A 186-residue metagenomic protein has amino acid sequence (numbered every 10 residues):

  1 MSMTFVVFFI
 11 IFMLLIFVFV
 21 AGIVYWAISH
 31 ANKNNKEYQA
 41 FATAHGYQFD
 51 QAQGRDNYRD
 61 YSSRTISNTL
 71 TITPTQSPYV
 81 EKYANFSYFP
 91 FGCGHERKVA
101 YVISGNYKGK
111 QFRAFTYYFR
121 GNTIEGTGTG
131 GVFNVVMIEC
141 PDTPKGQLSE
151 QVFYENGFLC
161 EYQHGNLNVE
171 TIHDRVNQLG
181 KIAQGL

Functional and structural regions predicted by a protein language model:
M1-L14: Feature marks short, highly hydrophobic, charge-poor N-terminal signal-anchor/signal peptide-like helices that anchor
I10, V20-V24, E161: Generic, low-specificity signal for short hydrophobic/alpha-helical stretches with a mild N-terminal bias, encompassing
F12, I16-V20, E150: A generic structural signal for ordered alpha-helices
V18-H45: Transmembrane-cytosolic junction motif
E37-Q51, R55-L186: Charged, low-complexity intrinsically disordered regions
